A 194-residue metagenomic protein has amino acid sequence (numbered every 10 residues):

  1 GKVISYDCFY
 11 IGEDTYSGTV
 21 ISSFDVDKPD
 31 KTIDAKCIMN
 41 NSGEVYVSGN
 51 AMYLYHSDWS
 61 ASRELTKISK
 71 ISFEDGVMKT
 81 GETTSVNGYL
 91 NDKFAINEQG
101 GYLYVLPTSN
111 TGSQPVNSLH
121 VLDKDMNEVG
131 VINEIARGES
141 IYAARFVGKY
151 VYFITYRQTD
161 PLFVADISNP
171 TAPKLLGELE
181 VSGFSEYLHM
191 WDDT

Functional and structural regions predicted by a protein language model:
G1-T194: Beta-sheet-rich non-transmembrane sensory/scaffold domains
